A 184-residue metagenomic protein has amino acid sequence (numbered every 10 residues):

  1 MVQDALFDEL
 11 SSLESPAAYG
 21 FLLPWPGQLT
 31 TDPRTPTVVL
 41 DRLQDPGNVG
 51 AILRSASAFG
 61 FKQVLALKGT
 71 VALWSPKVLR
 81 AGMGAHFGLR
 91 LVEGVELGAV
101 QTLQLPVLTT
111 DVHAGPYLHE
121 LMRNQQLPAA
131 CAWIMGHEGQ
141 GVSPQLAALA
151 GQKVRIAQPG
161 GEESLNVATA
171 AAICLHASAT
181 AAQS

Functional and structural regions predicted by a protein language model:
M1-S12: N-terminal positively charged helical leader segments and presequences
V2, P33-V38, L149-A157: Glycine/charged-rich beta-loop-alpha catalytic/anionic-binding loops adjacent to active sites
A5, L22, P26-G115: RNA substrate-binding interface of SAM-dependent RNA methyltransferases
L10-L13, Q28-D32, A99, R123-Q125 (+1 more regions): Short secondary-structure boundary/capping segments
L10-S11, V100, L118-H119, E163-T169: Short, charged, surface-exposed secondary-structure boundary motifs
L13-G20: Ordered, amphipathic secondary-structure segments that act as subunit-interaction surfaces in large macromolecular
F21, S57-F59, T70, S75-F87 (+1 more regions): Structured adenosyl-cofactor binding patch, chiefly the S-adenosyl-L-methionine
T109-E162: Active-site/ligand-binding-proximal alpha/beta "capping" segment
